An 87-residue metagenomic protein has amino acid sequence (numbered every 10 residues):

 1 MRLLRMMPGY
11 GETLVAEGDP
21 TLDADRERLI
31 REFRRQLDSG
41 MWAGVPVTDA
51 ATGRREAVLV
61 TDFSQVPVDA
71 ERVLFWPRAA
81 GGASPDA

Functional and structural regions predicted by a protein language model:
M1-G40: Extended boundary segments
L4, G44-V45, W76: Residues in well-ordered beta-strands of folded domains
P8, T21, G44-P46, D62-V68: Alpha-mannosidase-like glycoside hydrolase catalytic domains involved in N-glycan trimming, generalizing to other
E27-I30, V47-A50, A57: Short secondary-structure boundary micro-motifs
Q36-R54: Short, basic/aromatic beta-hairpin or loop at an interaction surface
A51-A87: Short, compact, well-ordered microdomains
